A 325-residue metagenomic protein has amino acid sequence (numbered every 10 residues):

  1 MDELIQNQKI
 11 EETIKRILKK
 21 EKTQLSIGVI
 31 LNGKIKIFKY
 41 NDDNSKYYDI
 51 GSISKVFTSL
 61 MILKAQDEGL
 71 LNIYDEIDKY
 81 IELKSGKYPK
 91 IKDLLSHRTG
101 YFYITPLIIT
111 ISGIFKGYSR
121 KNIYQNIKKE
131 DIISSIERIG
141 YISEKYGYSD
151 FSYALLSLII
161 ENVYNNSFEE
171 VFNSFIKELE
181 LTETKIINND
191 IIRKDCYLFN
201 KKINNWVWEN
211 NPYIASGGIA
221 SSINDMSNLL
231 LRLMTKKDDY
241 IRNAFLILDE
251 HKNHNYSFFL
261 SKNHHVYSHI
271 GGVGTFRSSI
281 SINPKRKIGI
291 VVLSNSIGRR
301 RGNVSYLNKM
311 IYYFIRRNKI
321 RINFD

Functional and structural regions predicted by a protein language model:
M1-Y40, S45-K46, E161-Y164, E169 (+2 more regions): Catalytic loop of the DD-peptidase/beta-lactamase superfamily, centered on the K-T-G motif and neighboring
L4, K9, Y80, G100-Y101 (+2 more regions): Glycine-centered secondary-structure boundary/capping sites
E11, T58-S59, A154, E169: Generic non-transmembrane alpha-helix signal with a bias for helix starts/N-cap capping motifs
K19-L25, Y40-L94, I139-F151, I214-G217 (+2 more regions): Short active-site loop at a secondary-structure junction that contains or immediately precedes the catalytic residue(s)
V56, K79, T110, K121 (+3 more regions): Short, charged/polar low-complexity linear motifs in solvent-exposed/disordered segments
F57, I104, Y153, I282-P284 (+1 more regions): Aromatic/pi-system hotspot detector in well-structured domains
I73-Y74, E169, T184, N323: A local structural micro-motif
Y88-G274, S278-S279: Short, surface-exposed loop or secondary-structure junction motifs that flank catalytic or metal-binding residues
